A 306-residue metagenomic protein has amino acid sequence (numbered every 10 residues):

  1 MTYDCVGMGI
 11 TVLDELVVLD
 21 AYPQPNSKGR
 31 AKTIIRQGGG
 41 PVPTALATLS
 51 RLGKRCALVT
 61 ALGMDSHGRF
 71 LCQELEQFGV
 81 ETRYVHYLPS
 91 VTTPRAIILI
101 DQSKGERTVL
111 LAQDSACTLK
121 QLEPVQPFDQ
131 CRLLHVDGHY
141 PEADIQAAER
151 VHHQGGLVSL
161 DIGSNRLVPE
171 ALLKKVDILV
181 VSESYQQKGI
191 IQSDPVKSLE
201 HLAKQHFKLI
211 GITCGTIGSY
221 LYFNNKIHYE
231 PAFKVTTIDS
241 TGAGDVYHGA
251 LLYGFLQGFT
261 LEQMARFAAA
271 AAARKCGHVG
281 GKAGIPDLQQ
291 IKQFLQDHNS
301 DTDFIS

Functional and structural regions predicted by a protein language model:
M1-A61, S66-R69, Q77, S306: Glycine-rich phosphate/adenosyl-contacting loop at the front of the ribokinase-like
M1-D4, R30, P195-S306: Conserved phosphate-binding/catalytic region of the ribokinase-like
Q77-S90: A glycine-rich helix N-cap at a beta->alpha junction
Y87-L88, I98-G138: Conserved phosphate-binding/catalytic loop of the ribokinase/pfkB sugar-kinase fold
A116-P124, E142, L160-V168: Active-site glycine-rich loop that binds ribose-phosphate moieties when present
I145, E149-Y229, T236: Conserved phosphate/ATP/ADP-binding segment of small-molecule kinases
